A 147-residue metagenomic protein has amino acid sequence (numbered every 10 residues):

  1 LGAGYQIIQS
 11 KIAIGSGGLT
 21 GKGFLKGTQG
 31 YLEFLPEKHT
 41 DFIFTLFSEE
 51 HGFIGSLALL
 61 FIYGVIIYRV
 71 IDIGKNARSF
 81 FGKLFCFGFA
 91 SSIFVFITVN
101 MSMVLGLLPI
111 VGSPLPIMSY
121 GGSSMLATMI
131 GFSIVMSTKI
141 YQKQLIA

Functional and structural regions predicted by a protein language model:
L1-S56, R78-F81: Hydrophobic, glycine- and aromatic-enriched re-entrant/interface helices and adjoining loop segments
I12, L59, C86-A90: Internal alpha-helical transmembrane segments of multi-pass membrane proteins, especially GPCRs
H39-I43, I67-N76, N100-L107, S137 (+1 more regions): Transmembrane helix-loop junctions in multi-pass membrane proteins
L46-E49, F89-I93, G121-S124: Transmembrane helix-bundle signature of multi-pass membrane transporters/permeases
S56-L59, S123-M125: Structural signature of hydrophobic alpha-helical transmembrane segments
L59-I66: Transmembrane alpha-helices of multi-pass, membrane-embedded glycan-processing enzymes that use lipid-linked
D72-G112, M118: Loop-to-helix entry and N-terminal half of a specific, functionally important transmembrane alpha helix in multi-pass
M101-A147: A juxtamembrane structural motif centered on a specific transmembrane helix
